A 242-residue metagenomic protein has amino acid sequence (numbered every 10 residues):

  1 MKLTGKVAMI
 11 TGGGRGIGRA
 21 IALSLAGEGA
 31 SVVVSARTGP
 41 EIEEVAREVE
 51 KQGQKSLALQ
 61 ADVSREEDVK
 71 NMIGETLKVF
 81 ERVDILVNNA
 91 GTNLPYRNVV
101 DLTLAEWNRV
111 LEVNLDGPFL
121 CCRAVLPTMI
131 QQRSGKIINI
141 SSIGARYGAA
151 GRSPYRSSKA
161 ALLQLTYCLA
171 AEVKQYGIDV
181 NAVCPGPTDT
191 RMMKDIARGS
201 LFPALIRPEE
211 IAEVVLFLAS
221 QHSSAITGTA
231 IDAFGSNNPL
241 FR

Functional and structural regions predicted by a protein language model:
K2, F80, F119, S134 (+2 more regions): C-terminal substrate-recognition "lid" of short-chain dehydrogenase/reductases
V7, G14-G16: Conserved glycine-rich cofactor-binding loop
N93-Y96, Y147, T227-R242: Short C-terminal tail/terminal secondary-structure segment of NAD(P)H-dependent dehydrogenase/reductase domains
R97-V99, E106-N108, I137: Substrate-binding pocket helix/loop in short-chain dehydrogenase/reductase
C122, S158: Active-site helix of classical SDR
P127, A171-Q175, S224: Alpha-helical segment proximal to the catalytic Tyr-Lys
S142: Residue(s) in the substrate-gating loop at a strand-loop-helix junction that position the organic substrate next
